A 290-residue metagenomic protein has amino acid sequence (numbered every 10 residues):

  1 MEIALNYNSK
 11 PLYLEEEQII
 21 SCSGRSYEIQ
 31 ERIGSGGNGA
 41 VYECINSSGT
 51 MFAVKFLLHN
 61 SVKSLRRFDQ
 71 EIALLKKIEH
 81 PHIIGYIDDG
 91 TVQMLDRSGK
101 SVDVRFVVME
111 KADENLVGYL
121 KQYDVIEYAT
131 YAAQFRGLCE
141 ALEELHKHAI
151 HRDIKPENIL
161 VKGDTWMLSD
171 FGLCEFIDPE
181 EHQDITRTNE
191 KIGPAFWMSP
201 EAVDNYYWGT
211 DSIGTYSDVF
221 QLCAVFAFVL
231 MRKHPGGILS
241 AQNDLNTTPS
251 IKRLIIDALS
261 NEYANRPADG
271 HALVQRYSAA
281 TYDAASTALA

Functional and structural regions predicted by a protein language model:
Q30-G36, V41: Protein kinase glycine-rich loop
V62-K77: AlphaC helix of the eukaryotic protein kinase fold
E79-D96: Conserved HxN/HPN-centered segment at the entrance to the catalytic loop of eukaryotic protein kinase-like domains
R97-N115: Conserved short submotifs of the Hanks-type protein kinase catalytic core that shape the nucleotide-binding pocket
L116-I126: AlphaC helix of the protein kinase catalytic domain
Q134-F135: Activation segment signature within eukaryotic-like protein kinase domains
L138-A149: Protein kinase catalytic-loop region centered on the HRD/HxD motif
T186-N205: Conserved activation segment of eukaryotic-like protein kinases, specifically the C-terminal portion of the activation
